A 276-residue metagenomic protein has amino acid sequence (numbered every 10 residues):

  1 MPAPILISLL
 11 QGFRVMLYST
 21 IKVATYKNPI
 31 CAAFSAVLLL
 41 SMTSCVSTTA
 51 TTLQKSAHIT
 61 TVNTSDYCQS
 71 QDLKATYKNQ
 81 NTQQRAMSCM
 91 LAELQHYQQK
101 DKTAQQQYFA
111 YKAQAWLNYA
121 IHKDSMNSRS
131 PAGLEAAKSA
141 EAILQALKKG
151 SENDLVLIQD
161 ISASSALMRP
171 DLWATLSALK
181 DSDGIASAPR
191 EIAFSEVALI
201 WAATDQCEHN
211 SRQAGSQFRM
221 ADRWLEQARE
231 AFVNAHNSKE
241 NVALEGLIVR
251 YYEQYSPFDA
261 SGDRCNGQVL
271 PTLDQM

Functional and structural regions predicted by a protein language model:
P2-V15: Short, Lys/Arg-enriched N-terminal segments with co-localized hydrophobic residues within the first ~10-30 amino acids
L9, L17-F34: Bacterial N-terminal signal peptides that target proteins for export
S41-S44: C-terminal motif of bacterial Sec signal peptides marking the signal peptidase cleavage site
V46-M276: Long, charged/polar, soluble alpha-helical segments
